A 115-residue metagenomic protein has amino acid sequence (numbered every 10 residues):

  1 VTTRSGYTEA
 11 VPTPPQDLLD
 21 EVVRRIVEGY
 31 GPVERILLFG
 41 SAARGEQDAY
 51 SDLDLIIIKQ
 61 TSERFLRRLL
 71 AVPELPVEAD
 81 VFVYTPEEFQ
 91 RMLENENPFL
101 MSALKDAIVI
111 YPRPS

Functional and structural regions predicted by a protein language model:
V1-R35, A43-Y50, I58-S115: Catalytic core of pol beta-like nucleotidyltransferases
